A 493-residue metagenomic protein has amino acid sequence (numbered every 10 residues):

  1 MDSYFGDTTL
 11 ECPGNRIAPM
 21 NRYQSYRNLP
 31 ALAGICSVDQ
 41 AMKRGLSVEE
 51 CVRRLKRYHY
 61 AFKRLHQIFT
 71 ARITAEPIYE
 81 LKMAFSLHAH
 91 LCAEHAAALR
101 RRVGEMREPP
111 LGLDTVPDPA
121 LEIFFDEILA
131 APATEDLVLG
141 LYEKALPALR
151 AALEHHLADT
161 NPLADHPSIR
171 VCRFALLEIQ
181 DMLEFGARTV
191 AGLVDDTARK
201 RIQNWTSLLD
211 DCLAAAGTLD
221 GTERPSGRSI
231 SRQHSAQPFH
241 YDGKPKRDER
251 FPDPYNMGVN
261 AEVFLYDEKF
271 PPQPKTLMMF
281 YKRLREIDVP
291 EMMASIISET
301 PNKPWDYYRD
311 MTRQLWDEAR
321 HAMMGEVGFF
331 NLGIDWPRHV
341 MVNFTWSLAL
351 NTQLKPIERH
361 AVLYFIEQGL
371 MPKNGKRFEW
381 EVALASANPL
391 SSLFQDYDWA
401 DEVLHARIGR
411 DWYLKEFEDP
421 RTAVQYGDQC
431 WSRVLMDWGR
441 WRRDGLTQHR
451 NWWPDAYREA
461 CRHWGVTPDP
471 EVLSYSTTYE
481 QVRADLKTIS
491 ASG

Functional and structural regions predicted by a protein language model:
M1-M20, G493: N-terminal amphipathic/basic-hydrophobic helices that include classical n-h-c signal peptides and signal-anchor
N21-G493: Non-heme di-metal
